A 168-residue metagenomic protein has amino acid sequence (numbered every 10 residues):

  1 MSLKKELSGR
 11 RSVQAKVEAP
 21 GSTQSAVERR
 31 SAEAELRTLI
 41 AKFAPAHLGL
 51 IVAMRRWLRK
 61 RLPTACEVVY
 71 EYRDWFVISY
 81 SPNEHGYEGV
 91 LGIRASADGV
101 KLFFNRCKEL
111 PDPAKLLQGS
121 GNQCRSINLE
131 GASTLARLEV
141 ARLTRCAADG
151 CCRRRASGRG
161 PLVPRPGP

Functional and structural regions predicted by a protein language model:
M1-P168: Charge-dense, helix-prone N-terminal extensions
